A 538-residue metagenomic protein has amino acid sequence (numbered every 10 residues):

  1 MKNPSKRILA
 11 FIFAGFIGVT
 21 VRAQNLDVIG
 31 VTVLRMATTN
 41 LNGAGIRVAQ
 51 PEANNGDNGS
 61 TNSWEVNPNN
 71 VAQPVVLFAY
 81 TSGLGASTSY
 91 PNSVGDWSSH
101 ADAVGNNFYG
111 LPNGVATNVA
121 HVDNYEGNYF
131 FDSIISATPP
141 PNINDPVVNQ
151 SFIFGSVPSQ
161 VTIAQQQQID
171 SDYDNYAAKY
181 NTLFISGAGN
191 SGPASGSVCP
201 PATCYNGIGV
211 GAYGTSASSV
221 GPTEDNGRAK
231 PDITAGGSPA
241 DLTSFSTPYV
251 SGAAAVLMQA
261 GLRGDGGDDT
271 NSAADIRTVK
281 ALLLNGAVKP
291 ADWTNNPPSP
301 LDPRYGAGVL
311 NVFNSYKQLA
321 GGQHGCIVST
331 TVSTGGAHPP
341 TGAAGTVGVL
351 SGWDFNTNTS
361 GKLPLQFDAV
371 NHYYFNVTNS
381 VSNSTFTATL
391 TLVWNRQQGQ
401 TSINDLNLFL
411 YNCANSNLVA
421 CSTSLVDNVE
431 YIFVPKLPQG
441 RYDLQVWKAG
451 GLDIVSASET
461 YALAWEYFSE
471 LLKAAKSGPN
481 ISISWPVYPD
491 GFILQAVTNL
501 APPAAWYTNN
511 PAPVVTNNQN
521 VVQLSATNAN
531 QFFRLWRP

Functional and structural regions predicted by a protein language model:
M1-L9: Bacterial N-terminal signal peptides that target proteins for export
A10-G18: Bacterial N-terminal signal peptides
A23-S133, P141-V148, S156-V161, A178-L183 (+4 more regions): Subtilisin-like serine protease catalytic core
A53-N58, N113, S191-G192, G214-T215 (+7 more regions): Acidic glycine-/aspartate-rich tracts in secreted/extracellular proteins
D275, K280, N371-F375, F409-N415 (+2 more regions): C-terminal edge strands of extracellular/lumenal beta-sandwich accessory domains
L301-N404, A462-S469: Secreted peptidase-domain scaffold signal
T401-N428, Y507: Surface-exposed beta-strand/loop patches in noncatalytic accessory domains and peripheral targeting/linker segments
S469-P538: Short, composition-biased motifs enriched in small/polar/acidic residues
